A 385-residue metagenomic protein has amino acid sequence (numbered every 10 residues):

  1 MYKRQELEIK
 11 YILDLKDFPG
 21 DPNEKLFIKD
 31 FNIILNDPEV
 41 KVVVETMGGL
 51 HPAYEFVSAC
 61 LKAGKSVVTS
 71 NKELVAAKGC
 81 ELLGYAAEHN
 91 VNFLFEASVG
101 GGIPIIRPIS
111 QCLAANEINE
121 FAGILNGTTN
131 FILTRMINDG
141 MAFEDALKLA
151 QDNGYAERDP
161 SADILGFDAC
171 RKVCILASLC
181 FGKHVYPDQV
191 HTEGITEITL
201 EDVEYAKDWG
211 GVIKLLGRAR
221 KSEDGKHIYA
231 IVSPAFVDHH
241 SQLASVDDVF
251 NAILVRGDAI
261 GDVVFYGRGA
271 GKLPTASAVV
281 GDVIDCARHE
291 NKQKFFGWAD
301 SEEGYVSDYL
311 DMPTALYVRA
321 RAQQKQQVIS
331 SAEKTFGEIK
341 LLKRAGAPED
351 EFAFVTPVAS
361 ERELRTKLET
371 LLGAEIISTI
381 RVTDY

Functional and structural regions predicted by a protein language model:
K3-A63: N-terminal glycine-/serine-/threonine-rich beta1-alpha1-beta2 phosphate-ribose binding loop of Rossmann-like
E6, P160-D163, H184-T192, E290-S301 (+1 more regions): Flexible, glycine/charged-enriched surface loops at secondary-structure junctions
F27-I28, E45, V68-S70, F93-A97 (+1 more regions): General beta-strand structural signal in soluble alpha/beta enzymes
V40, A87-D168, I175: Rossmann-like NAD(P)H-binding beta-loop-alpha module
M47, A53-A63, S70-Q111: Rossmann-fold NAD(P)-binding glycine/threonine-rich loop
I118-A122, N130-L133, I137, L149 (+4 more regions): Catalytic, metal-anchored helix/loop core of enzyme active sites in primary metabolism
D145-S245, F250-A252, G271: Substrate-binding/catalytic subdomain of NAD(P)-dependent oxidoreductase enzymes
V283-Y385: A conserved regulatory-domain signal marking ACT and ACT-like small-molecule sensing domains and adjacent regulatory
